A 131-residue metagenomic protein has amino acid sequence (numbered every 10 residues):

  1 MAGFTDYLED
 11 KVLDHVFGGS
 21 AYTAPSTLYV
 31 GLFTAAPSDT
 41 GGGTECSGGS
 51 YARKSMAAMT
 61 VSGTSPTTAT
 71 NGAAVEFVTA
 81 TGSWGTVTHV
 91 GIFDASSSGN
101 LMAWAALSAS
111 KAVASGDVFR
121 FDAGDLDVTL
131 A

Functional and structural regions predicted by a protein language model:
M1-V90, D94-A131: Small cysteine-rich, disulfide-bonded extracellular modules of the LU/uPAR three-finger superfamily and closely related
